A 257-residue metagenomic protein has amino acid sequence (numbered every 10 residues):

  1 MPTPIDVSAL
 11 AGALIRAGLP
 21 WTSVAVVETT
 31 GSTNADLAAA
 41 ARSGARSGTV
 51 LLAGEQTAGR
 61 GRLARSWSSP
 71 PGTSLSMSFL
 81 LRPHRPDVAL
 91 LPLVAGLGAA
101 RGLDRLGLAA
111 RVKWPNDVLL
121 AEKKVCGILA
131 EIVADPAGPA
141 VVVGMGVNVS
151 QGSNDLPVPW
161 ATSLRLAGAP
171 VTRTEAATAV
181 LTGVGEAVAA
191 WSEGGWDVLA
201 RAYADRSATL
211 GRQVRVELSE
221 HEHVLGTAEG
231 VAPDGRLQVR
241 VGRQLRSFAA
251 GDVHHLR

Functional and structural regions predicted by a protein language model:
M1-R105, C126: N-terminal lobe of the biotin/lipoate ligase/transferase fold
M1-T3, R16, P20, H84-A89 (+2 more regions): Long, positively charged amphipathic alpha-helical accessory segments at protein N-termini or as interdomain linkers
